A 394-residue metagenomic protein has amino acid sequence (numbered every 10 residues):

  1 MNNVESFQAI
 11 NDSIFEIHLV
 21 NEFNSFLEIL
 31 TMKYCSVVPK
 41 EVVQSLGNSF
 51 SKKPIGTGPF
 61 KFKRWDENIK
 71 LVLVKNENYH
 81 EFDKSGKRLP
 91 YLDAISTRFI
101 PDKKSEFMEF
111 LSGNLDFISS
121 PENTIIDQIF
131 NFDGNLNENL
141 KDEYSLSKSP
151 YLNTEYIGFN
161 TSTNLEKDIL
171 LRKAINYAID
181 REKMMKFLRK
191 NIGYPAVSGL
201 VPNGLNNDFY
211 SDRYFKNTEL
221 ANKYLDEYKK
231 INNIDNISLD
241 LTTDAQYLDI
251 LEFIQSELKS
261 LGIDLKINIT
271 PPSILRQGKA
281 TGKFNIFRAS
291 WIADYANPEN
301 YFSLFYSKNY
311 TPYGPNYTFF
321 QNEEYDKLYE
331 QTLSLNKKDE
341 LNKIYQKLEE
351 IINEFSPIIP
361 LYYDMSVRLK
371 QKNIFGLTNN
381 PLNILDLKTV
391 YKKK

Functional and structural regions predicted by a protein language model:
M1-P39: Surface-exposed binding/hinge segments that line and control ligand-binding clefts or catalytic entry sites
D12-I14, G58-P59, L89-A94, S112 (+4 more regions): Alpha-helical secondary-structure segments
I17, K87-R98, I234-D240, S256-T270: A local structural motif
F23-K61, G86-L92, K190, L200-V201 (+1 more regions): A short beta-strand/turn structural motif
N24, D66, K70, A174-D208 (+2 more regions): Detector for C-terminal structural segments
F60, E166, Y194-Y228, Y247-D249: Structural transition elements
Y79-F132, D264: Ligand-site clamp/hinge motif
K104-L115, F132, L170, E252-L261 (+1 more regions): Short helices/loops that flank or line small-molecule/ion binding pockets
